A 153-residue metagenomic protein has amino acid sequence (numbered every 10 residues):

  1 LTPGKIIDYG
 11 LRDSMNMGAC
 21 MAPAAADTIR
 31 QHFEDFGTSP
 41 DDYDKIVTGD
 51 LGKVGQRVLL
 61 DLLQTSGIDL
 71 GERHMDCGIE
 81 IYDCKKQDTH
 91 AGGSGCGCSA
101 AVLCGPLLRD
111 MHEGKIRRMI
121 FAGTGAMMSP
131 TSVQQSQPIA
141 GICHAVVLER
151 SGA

Functional and structural regions predicted by a protein language model:
L1-R30, D35, E72-I79, D88 (+2 more regions): Condensing-enzyme catalytic core mediating Claisen C-C bond formation in acyl metabolism
T2-I7, V47-K53, G125-A126: Glycine-rich beta-alpha junction loops
K5, T65-V102: Conserved catalytic cysteine-centered active-site region of acyl-thioester-dependent Claisen-condensing enzymes
M15, A19-A26, K53, G97-A101 (+3 more regions): Electropositive phosphate-/nucleotide-binding environments in soluble metabolic enzymes
M21, G37-P40, V47-R57: A structural signal for small-residue-enriched, beta-sheet-centric alpha/beta enzyme cores and oligomeric scaffold folds
T28-D42, D110-M111: Phosphate/pyrophosphate-binding loops at sites that engage ATP/ADP/AMP, CoA/4′-phosphopantetheine, polyphosphate
L51-S66, T131-P138: Short glycine/threonine-rich loop-to-helix capping motif typified by GTGT followed within a few residues by an Asp-Pro
S99-A100, G105-Q135: Internal helix-turn-beta structural module
